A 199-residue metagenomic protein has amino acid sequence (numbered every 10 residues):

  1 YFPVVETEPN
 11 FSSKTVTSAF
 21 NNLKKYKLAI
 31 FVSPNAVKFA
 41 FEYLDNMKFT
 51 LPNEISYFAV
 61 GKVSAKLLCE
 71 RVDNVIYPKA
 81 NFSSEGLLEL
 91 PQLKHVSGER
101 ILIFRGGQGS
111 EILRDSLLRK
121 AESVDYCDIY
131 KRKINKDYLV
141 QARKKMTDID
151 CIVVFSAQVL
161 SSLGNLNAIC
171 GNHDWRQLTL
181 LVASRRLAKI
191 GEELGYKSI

Functional and structural regions predicted by a protein language model:
Y1-I199: Signature of uroporphyrinogen-III synthase
